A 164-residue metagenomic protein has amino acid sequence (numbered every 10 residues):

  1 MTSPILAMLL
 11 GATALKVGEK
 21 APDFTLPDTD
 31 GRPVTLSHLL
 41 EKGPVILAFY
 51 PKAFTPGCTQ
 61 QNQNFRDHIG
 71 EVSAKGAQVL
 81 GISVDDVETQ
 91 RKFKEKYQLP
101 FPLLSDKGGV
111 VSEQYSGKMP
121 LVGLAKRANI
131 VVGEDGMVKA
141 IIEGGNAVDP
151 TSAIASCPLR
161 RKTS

Functional and structural regions predicted by a protein language model:
M8-S37: N-terminal "domain-start" segment that seeds a small globular fold
E19, R32, V110-E113, M137: Residue-level signal for well-ordered, solvent-exposed loop/turn and beta-edge residues enriched in charged/polar side
E19-K20, L124-K126: Short, small/polar residue-rich loop motifs at catalytic or cofactor-binding pockets
L36-T59, F65: Short active-site neighborhood of thiol/selenol oxidoreductases, capturing the structured segment around
F54, T59-Y97, G109-V111: Structural microenvironment flanking redox-active thiols in thiol-disulfide oxidoreductases
P102-D106: Short acidic-hydrophobic, aromatic-tinged amphipathic segments that line or gate anion-handling sites
A125-S164: Thiol-/selenol-based redox modules, centered on thioredoxin-like and closely related oxidoreductase domains
